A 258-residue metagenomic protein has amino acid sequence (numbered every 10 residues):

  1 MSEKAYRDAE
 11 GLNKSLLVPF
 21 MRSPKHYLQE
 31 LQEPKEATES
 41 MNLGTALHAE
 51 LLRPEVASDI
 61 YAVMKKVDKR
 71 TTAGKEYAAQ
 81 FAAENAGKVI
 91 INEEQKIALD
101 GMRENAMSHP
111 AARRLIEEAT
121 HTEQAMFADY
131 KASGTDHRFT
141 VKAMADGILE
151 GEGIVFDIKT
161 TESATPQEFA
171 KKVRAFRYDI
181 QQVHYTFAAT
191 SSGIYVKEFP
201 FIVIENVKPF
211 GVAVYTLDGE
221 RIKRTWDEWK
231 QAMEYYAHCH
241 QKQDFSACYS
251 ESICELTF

Functional and structural regions predicted by a protein language model:
M1-K142, Y249-E255: Metal-dependent nuclease catalytic cores that hydrolyze phosphodiester bonds in DNA/RNA, characterized by
K25-Q29, E162-T165, V207-G211: Short acidic (Asp/Glu) and glycine-rich catalytic loops that position anionic groups and cofactors
P34-E36, E84-I91, Q167-R177, D218-E220: Short histidine-centered catalytic/ligand-binding loop motif
A112-I116, L149-I154, T190-K197: Secondary-structure boundary elements
R138-K142, L149-G153, V196, V207-F210: Coil-to-beta-strand transition motifs
A143-K171: Conserved catalytic cores of phosphodiester-cleaving nucleases, focusing on short active-site segments
K172-D179, H184-F258: Metal-dependent nuclease catalytic regions and adjoining charged, substrate-binding loops involved in nucleic-acid end
